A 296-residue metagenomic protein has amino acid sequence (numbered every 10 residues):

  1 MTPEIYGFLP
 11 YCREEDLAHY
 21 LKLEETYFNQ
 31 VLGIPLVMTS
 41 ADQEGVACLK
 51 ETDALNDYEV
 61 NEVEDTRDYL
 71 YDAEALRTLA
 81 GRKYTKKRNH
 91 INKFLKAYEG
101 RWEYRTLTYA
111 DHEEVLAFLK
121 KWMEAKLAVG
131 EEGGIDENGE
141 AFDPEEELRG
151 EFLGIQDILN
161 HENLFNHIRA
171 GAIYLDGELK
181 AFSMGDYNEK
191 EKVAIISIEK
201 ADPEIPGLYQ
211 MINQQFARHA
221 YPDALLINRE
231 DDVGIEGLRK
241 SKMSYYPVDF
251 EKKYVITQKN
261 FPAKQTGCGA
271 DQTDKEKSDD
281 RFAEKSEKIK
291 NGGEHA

Functional and structural regions predicted by a protein language model:
M1-E44, Y174-P203: Conserved donor-binding loop and adjoining core beta-sheet/short helix segment in diverse acyl/aminoacyl transferases
E15-T26, K87-H90, E151-Q156: Well-ordered, non-membrane alpha-helical segments in soluble/globular domains
G33-V63: Non-catalytic accessory segments adjacent to catalytic cores
V37-M38, E103-R105, L226-R229: Short catalytic-loop micro-motif centered on adjacent basic/acidic residues
A54-F142: Acyltransferase donor/substrate-recognition loop-hinge adjacent to the catalytic core
E59-T78, P222-G269, K275-F282, I289-A296: Active-site/acyl-donor-binding loops of N-acyltransferases
Y109, L119-E191: A mid-sequence, solvent-exposed acidic-amphipathic segment
H167-K259: Aromatic (often tryptophan-rich) hydrophobic motifs at membrane interfaces
